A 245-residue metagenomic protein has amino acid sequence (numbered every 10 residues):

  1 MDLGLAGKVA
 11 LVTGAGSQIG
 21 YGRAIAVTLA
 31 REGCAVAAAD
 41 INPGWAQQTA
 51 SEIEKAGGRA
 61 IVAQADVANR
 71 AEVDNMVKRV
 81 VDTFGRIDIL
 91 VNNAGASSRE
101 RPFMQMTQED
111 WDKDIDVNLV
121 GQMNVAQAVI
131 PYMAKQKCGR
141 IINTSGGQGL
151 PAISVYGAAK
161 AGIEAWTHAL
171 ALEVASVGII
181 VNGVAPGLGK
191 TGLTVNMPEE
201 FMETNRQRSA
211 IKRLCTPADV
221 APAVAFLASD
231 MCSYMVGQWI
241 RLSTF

Functional and structural regions predicted by a protein language model:
L3-A37: Canonical Rossmann dinucleotide-binding motif of NAD(H)/NADP(H)-dependent dehydrogenases/reductases, specifically
P43-Q47, Q64-M76, Q108, A218-D219: The beta1-alpha1 cofactor-binding region of Rossmann-like NAD(H)/NADP(H)-dependent oxidoreductases
S97-E100, P151, Q207-I211, A225 (+1 more regions): Short C-terminal tail/terminal secondary-structure segment of NAD(P)H-dependent dehydrogenase/reductase domains
R101-F103, E109-I115, T194, N205: Substrate-binding pocket helix/loop in short-chain dehydrogenase/reductase
M123, A134, C138, R213-L242: C-terminal substrate-recognition "lid" of short-chain dehydrogenase/reductases
A126, A159: Active-site helix of classical SDR
A175, I180, M235-G237: Short, small/polar-rich loop/turn modules that mediate ligand/substrate recognition or access, typified
